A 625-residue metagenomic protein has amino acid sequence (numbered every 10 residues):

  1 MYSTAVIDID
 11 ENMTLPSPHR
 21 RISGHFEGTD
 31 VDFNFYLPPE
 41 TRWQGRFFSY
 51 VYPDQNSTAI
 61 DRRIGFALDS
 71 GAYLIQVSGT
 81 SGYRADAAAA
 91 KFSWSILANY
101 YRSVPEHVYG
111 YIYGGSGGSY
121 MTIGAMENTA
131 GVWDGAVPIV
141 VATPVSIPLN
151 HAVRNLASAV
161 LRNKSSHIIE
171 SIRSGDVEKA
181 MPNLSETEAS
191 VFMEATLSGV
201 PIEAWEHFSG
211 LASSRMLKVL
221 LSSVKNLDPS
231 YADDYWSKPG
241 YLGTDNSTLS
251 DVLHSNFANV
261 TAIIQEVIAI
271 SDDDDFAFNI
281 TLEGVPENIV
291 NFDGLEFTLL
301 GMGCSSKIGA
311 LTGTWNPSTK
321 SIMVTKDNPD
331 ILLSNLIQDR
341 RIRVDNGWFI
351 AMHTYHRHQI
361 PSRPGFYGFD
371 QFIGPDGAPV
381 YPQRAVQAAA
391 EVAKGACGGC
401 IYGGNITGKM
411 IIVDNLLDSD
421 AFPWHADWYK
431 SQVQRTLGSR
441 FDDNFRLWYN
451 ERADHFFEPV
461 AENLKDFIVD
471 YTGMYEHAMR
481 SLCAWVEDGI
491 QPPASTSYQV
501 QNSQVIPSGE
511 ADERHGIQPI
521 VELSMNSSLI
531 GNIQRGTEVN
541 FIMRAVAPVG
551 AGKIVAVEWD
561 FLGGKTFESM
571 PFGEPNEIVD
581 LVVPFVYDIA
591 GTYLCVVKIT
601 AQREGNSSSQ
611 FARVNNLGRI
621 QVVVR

Functional and structural regions predicted by a protein language model:
M1-R625: C-terminal His-loop and adjacent cap/lid subdomain of alpha/beta-hydrolase
